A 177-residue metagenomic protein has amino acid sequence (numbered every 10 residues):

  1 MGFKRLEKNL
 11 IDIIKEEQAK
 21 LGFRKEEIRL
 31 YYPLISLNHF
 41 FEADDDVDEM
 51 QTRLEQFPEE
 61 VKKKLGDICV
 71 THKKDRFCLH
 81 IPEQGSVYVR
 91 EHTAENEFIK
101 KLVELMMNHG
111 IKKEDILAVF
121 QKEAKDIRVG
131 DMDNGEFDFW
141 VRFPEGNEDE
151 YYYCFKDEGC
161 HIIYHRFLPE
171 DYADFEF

Functional and structural regions predicted by a protein language model:
G2-F3, R90-F98: Long, charge-rich, low-complexity intrinsically disordered regions
G2-L30: Positively charged, polyanion-binding regions of nucleic-acid-associated proteins
F23-D44, F98-M106: Short glycine-rich, basic-tinged beta-strand/loop micro-motifs
I28, N38-I68: Charge-enriched amphipathic alpha-helical scaffolds
V61-T93: Charged low-complexity interaction tracts in eukaryotic proteins
I99-Q121: Extracytoplasmic/periplasm-facing segments of secreted or lipoprotein envelope proteins
K112, A118-Y153: A cross-family detector of function-defining hotspots
N147-F177: Intrinsically disordered, low-complexity regulatory segments enriched in Ser/Thr/Pro and charged residues
